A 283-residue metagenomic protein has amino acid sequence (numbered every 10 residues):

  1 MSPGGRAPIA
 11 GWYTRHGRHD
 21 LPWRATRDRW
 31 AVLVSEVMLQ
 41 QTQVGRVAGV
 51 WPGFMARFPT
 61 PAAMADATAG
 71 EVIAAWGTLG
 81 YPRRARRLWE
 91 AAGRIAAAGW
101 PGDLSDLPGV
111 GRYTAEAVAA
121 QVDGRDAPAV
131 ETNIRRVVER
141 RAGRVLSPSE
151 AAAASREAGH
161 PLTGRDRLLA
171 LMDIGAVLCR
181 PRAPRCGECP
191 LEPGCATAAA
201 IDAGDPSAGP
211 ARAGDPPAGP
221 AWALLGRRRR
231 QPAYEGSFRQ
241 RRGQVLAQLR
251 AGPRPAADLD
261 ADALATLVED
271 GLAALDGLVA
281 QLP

Functional and structural regions predicted by a protein language model:
M1-G5, S207-R212, L282-P283: Actinobacteria-biased recognition of intrinsically disordered, low-complexity terminal regions
P8: Entry/capping segment at the start of metal-dependent catalytic domains with acidic active-site entry clusters
G11-Q240, Q248-R250, P255-D260, L264: Catalytic cores of DNA base-excision repair glycosylases
L249, V279-P283: Accessory RNA 3′-end/elbow-binding domains used by RNA modification enzymes
V268-A280: A short, conserved structural fragment
